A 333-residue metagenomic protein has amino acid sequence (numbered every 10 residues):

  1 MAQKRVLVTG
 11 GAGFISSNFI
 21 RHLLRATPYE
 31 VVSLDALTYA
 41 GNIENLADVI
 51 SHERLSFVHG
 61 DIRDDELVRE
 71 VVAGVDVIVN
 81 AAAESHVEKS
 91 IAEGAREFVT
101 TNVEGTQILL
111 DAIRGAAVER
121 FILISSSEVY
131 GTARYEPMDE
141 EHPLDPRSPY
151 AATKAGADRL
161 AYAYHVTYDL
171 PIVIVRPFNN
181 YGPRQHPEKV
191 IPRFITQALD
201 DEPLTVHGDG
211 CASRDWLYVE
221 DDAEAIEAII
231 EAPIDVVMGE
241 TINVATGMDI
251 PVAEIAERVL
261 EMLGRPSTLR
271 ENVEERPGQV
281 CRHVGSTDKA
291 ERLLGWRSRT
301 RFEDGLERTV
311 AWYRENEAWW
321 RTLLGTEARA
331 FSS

Functional and structural regions predicted by a protein language model:
M1-N180, R308, N316, T322 (+2 more regions): N-terminal Rossmann-like NAD(P)+-binding domain of SDR-like oxidoreductases, especially those catalyzing
V6-T9, L37, T101, S127 (+10 more regions): Short glycine- and Lys/Arg-enriched binding-loop motifs that mark or flank ligand-binding interfaces
F19, G60, A198-S333: C-terminal substrate-binding subdomain of Rossmann-fold SDR/epimerase-dehydratase oxidoreductases
N42, S51, P183-P187, M248 (+2 more regions): Residue-level signature of the cytosolic catalytic core of signaling kinases
V49, E136, P187-I195, V259: A glycine/serine/threonine-rich, flexible loop-to-helix segment that serves as the NAD(P) cofactor-binding "lid"
E66, D76, E88, R96 (+9 more regions): Residues in well-ordered alpha-helical elements
V99-N102, Y150, I195, A245 (+1 more regions): Amphipathic, non-transmembrane alpha-helical scaffold segments
G156, L160, Y164, F194 (+2 more regions): Hydrophobic alpha-helix immediately C-terminal to the catalytic Tyr-X-X-X-Lys motif of short-chain
